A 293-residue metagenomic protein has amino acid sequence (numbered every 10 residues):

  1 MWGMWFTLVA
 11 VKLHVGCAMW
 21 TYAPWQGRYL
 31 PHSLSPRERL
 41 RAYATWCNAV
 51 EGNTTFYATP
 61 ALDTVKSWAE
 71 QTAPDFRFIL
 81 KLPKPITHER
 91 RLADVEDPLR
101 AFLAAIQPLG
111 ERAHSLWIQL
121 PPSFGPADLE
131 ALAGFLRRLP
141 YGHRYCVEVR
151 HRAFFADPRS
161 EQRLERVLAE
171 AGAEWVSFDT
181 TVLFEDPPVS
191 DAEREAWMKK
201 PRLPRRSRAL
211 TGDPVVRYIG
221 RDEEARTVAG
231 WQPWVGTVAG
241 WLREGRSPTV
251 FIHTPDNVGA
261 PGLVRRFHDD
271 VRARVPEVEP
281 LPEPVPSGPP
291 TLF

Functional and structural regions predicted by a protein language model:
G3-F293: Residues lining hydrophobic/aromatic ligand-binding pockets adjacent to catalytic sites
